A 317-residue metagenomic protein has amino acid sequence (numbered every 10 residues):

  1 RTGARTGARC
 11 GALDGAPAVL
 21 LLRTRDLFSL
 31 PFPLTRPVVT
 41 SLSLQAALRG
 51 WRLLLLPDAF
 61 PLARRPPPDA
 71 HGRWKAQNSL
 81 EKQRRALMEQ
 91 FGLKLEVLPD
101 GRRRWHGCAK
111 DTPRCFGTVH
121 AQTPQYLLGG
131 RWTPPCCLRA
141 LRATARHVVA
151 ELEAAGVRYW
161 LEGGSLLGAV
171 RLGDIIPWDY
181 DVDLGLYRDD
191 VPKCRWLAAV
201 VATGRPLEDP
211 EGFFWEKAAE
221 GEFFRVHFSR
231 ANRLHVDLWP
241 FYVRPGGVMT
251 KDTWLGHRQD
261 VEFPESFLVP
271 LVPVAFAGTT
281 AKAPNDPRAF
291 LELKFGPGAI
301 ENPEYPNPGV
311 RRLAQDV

Functional and structural regions predicted by a protein language model:
R1-L27: Acidic/His-rich active-site region of diverse nucleotide-sugar glycosyltransferases
G7, G11-A16, P33-C136, L268 (+1 more regions): C-terminal catalytic/acceptor-binding lobe
L22, L186, A283: A conserved hydrophobic position in a structured secondary element of the catalytic/binding core that shapes
L27, F60-L62, S165-G168, V191-P192 (+3 more regions): Short, solvent-exposed loop/turn segments at secondary-structure junctions
L30-F32, T40-S43, R52-L54, C194-G204 (+2 more regions): Membrane-proximal envelope and lipid/glycan-remodeling enzymes
G130-A155, V201-K294, N302-V317: Conserved catalytic core of two-metal-ion nucleotidyltransferases
V149-Y180: Active-site nucleotide-donor binding segment shared across nucleotidyl transfer reactions
G173-C194, G278: Catalytic metal-binding acidic patch
